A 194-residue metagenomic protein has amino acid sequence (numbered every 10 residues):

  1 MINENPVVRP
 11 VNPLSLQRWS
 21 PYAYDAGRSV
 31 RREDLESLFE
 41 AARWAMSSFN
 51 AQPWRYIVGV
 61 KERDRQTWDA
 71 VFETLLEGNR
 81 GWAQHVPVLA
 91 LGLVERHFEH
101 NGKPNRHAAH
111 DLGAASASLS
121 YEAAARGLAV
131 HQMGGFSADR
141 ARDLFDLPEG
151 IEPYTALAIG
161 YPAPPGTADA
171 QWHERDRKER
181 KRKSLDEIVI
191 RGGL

Functional and structural regions predicted by a protein language model:
I2-V7, P13-S15, P21, S29 (+1 more regions): C-terminal helix-cap and adjacent tail motif
P21-S37: A short N-terminal beta-strand-loop micro-motif at the entrance of redox/enzyme domains
G27, R55, F136: Residue-level "edge-of-site" marker
V30, E62-R63, F136: Short beta->alpha linker loops
D34-E40, W44-L112: Glycine/small-residue-rich phosphate/adenosyl-binding loop
A42-R43, A90, F98-L144: Small-aliphatic-rich amphipathic alpha-helix that forms the alpha element of a beta-alpha
G78-V86, D146-Q171: A glycine-rich helix N-cap at a beta->alpha junction
V94, G135, Y161: Short secondary-structure boundary segments
